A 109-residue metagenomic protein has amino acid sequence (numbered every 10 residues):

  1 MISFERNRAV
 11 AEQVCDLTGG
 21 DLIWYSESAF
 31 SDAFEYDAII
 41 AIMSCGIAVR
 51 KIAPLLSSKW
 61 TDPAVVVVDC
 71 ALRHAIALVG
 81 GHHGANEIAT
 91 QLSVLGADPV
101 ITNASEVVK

Functional and structural regions predicted by a protein language model:
M1-S26: N-terminal basic/disordered segments at the start of proteins
R6-N7, S44-A48, S105-E106: Short glycine-rich anion-binding loops that position phosphate/pyrophosphate groups of nucleotides and phosphorylated
A11-C15, A53, A89: Short amphipathic alpha-helical segments and helix-helix/interface helices
L17, L55-K59, Q91-D98: Change "in soluble alpha/beta enzymes" to "in soluble alpha/beta proteins
D21-S26, A41-M43, V67-V68, D98-N103: General beta-strand structural signal in soluble alpha/beta enzymes
S28-G84: Glycine/small-residue-rich interface belts in oligomeric ring/scaffold proteins and their assembly partners
R50, N86-T90, V94: Residues on a specific face of well-ordered alpha-helices
V68-V79, L95-K109: Internal, active-site/partner-interface "lid" segment
